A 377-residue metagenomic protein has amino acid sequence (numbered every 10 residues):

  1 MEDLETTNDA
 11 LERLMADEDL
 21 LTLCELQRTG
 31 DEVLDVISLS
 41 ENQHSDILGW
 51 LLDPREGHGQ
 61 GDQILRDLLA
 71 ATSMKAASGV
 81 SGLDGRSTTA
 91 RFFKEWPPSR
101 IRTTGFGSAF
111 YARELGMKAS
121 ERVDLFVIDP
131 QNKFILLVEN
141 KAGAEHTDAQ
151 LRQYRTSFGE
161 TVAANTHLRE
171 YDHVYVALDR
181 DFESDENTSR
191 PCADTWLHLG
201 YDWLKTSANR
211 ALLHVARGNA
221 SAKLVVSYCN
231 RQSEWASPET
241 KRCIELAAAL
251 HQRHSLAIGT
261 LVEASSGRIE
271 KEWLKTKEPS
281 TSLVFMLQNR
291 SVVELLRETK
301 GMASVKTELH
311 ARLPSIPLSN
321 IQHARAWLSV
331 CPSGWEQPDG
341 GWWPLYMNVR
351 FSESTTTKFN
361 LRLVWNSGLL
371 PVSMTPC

Functional and structural regions predicted by a protein language model:
M1-T22: Long, charged/polar-rich coiled-coil alpha-helical scaffolds that serve as structural arms in large macromolecular
T29-E95: Low-complexity, highly charged intrinsically disordered N-terminal segments that act as targeting/localization
H44, M117-R122, G143-L151: Phosphate/oxyanion-binding active-site loops and adjacent basic polyanion-contact surfaces
M74-P130, L318-S319, H323-G341: Active-site metal-binding core of divalent-cation-utilizing nuclease and nuclease-like domains
L125-V127, F134-A142, Y154: Conserved catalytic cores of phosphodiester-cleaving nucleases, focusing on short active-site segments
A142-N187: Catalytic cores of nucleic-acid endonucleases
S184-T299: Long, charge-rich alpha-helical interaction segments
H254-C377: Polyanion-binding interface signature
